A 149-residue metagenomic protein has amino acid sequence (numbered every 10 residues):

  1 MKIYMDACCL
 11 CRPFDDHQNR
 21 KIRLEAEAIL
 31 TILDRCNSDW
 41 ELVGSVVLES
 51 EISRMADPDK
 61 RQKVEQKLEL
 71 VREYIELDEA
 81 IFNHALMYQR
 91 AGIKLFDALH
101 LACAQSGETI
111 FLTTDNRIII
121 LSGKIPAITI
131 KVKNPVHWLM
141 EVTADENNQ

Functional and structural regions predicted by a protein language model:
K2, R20-R23, Q105-L112, N116-Q149: Acidic, PIN/NYN-like endoribonuclease modules and their adjacent C-terminal/linker elements
Y4-D57, E69, Y74, V136 (+1 more regions): PIN/NYN-family metal-dependent endoribonuclease catalytic core
L10, E49, F82, I118-I119: Alpha-helix N-cap/helix-start and coil->helix boundary motif
D16, M55, Y88, K124-I125: Residue-level signal for well-ordered alpha-helical positions
A28, L48, K60-V64, I81 (+1 more regions): Amphipathic alpha-helical interface surfaces
P58-K67, L121-P126: Short, aromatic/basic amphipathic alpha-helical patches
R61-Q66, V71-Y74, N134, A144-N148: Extended, non-globular alpha-helical segments
R72-T114, I120-K124: Active-site neighborhoods of divalent-metal-dependent phosphate/nucleic-acid chemistry enzymes
